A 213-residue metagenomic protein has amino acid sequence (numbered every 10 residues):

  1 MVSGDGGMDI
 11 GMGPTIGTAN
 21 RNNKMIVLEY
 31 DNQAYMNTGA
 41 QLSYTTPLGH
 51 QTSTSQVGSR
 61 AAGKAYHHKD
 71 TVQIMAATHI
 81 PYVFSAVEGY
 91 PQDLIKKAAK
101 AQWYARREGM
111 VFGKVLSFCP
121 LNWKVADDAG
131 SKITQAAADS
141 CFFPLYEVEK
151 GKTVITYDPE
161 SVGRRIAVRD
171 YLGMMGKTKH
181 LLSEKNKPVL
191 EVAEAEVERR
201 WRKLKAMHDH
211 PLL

Functional and structural regions predicted by a protein language model:
M1-N37, Q41, D93-A101: Thiamine diphosphate
T18, S43-P47, A129-K132: Short, hinge-like loop/turn segments at secondary-structure boundaries
N20-I26, Y30, H79-P81, R106-M110: Short coil/turn connectors at secondary-structure junctions
E29, S85-A86, F112-L116: Short, conserved beta-strand edge motifs with alternating hydrophobic and charged residues
N32-A34, L42, Y90, V115-N122: Glycine-rich beta-alpha junction loops
Y44-Y104: Conserved thiamine diphosphate
T52-A61, E108-L121, S140-P144: Short, basic, helix/turn surface patches
S117-L213: Flexible, low-complexity linker and terminal segments
